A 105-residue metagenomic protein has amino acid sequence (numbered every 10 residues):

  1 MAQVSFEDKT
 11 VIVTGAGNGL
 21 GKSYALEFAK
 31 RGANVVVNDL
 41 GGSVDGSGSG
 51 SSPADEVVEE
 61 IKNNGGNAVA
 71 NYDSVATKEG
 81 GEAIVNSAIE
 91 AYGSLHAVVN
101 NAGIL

Functional and structural regions predicted by a protein language model:
Q3-V37: Canonical Rossmann dinucleotide-binding motif of NAD(H)/NADP(H)-dependent dehydrogenases/reductases, specifically
F6, N64-N67, E79, S87-N100: A glycine-rich helix->loop->beta "capping" turn within Rossmann-like NAD(P)(H)-dependent oxidoreductase domains
L20, A54-V57, I61: Generic hydrophobic, amphipathic alpha-helix propensity
R31-E56: Conserved glycine-rich Rossmann-like NAD(P)H-binding loop of the short-chain dehydrogenase/reductase
V37, N71-Y72: Conserved residues in the N-terminal Rossmann fold of short-chain dehydrogenase/reductase
D55, Y72-N86: The beta1-alpha1 cofactor-binding region of Rossmann-like NAD(H)/NADP(H)-dependent oxidoreductases
N101-L105: Conserved NAD(P)H cofactor-binding loop of Rossmann-fold oxidoreductase domains
